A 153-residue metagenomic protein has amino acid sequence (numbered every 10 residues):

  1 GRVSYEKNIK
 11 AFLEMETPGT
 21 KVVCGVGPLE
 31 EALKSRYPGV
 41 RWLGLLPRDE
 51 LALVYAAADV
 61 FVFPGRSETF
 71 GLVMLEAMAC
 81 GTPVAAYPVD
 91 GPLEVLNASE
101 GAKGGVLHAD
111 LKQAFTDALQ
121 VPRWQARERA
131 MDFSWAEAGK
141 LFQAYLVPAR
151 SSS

Functional and structural regions predicted by a protein language model:
R2-E16, P28-A32: A conserved mid-protein helix/loop that constitutes part of the nucleotide-sugar donor-binding site
L13, G71-M74, P92: Short glycine/serine-rich donor-binding loops of glycosyltransferases
E30-D49: Nucleotide-activated donor-binding/catalytic signature segment of Leloir-type glycosyltransferases, i.e., the conserved
L53-A58, F142: Short alpha-helical donor nucleotide-sugar binding micro-motif in glycosyltransferases
R66: Aromatic "clamp/platform" in nucleotide-sugar-dependent glycosyltransferases that forms part of the donor/acceptor
P83-A86, N97: Short hydrophobic beta-strand element within catalytic cores of glycosyltransferases and related nucleotide-activated
L119-P148: A charged, aromatic-enriched C-terminal amphipathic alpha-helix characteristic of glycosyltransferases across folds
